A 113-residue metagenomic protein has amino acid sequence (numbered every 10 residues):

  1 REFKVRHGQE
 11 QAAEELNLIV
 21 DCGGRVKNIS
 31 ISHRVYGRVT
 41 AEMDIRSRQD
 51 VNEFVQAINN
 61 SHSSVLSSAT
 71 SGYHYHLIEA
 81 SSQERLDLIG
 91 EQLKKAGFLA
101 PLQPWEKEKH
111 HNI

Functional and structural regions predicted by a protein language model:
R1: Short Lys/Arg-enriched helix C-cap and helix-to-coil transition segments that create basic nucleic-acid-contact patches
R6-I113: Mid-protein regulatory/catalytic core that forms ligand/cofactor-binding pockets and protein-protein interaction
